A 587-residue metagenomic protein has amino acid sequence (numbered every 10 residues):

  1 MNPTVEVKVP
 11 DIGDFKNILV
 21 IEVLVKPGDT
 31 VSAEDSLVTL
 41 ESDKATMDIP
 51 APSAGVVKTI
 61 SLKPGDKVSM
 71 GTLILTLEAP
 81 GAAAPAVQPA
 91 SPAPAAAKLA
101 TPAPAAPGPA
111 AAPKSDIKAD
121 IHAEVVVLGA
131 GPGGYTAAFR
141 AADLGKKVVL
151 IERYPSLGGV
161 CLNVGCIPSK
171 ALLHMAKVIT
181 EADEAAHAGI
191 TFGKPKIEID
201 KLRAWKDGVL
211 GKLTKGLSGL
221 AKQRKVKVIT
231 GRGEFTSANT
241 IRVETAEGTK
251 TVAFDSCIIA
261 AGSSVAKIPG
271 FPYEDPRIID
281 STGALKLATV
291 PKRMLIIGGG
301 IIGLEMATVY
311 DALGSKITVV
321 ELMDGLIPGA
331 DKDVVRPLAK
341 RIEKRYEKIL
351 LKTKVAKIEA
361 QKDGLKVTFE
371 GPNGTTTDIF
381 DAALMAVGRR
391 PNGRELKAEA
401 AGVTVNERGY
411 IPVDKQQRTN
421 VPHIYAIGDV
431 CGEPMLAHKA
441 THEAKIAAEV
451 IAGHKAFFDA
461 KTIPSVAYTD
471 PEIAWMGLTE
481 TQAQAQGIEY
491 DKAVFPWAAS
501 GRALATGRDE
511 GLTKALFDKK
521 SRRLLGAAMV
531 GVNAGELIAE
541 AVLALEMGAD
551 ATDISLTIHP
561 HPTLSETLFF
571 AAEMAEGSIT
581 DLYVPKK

Functional and structural regions predicted by a protein language model:
M1-T39, D48, P52-A54, K58-S61 (+3 more regions): Acidic, low-complexity mobile loops and tails
V25-K26, V31-S32, A51-P52, L62-K63 (+4 more regions): Surface-exposed strand-loop junctions at beta-sheet edges and helix termini that form docking/interaction patches
S32-P50, S69-A84: Short hydrophobic beta/alpha edge segments that flank linear recognition/processing sites
P92, K98-P113, I117-V126, F139-K146 (+10 more regions): Glycine-rich flavin
V125-L150, G303-A312: N-terminal Rossmann-like FAD-binding beta1-loop-alpha1 element of flavoenzymes
G129-G133, P155, I297-G300, A330 (+1 more regions): Glycine-rich Rossmann-fold phosphate-binding loop(s) that bind the pyrophosphate of adenine dinucleotide cofactors
A137, A142-Y154, V160, I167 (+3 more regions): Flexible, glycine-rich terminal cap/loop adjacent to redox cofactors in electron-transfer oxidoreductases
E274-P291, T376-I451, E536, A544: FAD-site-proximal beta/loop scaffold in flavoenzymes
